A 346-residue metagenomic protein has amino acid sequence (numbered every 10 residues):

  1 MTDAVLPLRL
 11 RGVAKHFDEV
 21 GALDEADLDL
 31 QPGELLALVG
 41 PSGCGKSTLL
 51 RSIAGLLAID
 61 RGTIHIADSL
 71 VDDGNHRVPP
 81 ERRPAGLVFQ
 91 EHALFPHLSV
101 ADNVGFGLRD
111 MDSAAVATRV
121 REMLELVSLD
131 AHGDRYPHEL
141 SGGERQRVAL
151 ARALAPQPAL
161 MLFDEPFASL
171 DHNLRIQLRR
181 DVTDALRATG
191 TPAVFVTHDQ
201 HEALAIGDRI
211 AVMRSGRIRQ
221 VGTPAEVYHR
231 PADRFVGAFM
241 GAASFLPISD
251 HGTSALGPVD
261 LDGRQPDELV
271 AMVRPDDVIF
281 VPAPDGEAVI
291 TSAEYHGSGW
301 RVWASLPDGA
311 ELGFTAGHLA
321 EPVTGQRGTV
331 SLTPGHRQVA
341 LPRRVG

Functional and structural regions predicted by a protein language model:
L8, L23-E25: Conserved structural motif at the start of ABC-family nucleotide-binding domains
L36-A37, L87: Short beta-strand immediately N-terminal to the Walker A/P-loop
V39-P41: The feature captures the beta-strand-to-loop junction immediately N-terminal to the Walker
A54: Helix-to-loop junction immediately C-terminal to a conserved catalytic motif
G62-D73: Conserved ABC transporter NBD signature motif
P84-G86, Q90, L94-D233: ABC ATPase nucleotide-binding domains
A225, A232-T291, W300-E321: ATPase nucleotide-binding modules
